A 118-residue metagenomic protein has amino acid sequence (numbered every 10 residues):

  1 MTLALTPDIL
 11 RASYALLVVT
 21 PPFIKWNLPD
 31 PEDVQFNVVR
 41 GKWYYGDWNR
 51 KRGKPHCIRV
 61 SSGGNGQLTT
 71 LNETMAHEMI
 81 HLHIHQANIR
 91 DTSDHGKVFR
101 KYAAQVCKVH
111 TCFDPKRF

Functional and structural regions predicted by a protein language model:
M1-E73, L82-F118: Active-site-proximal or metal-binding-adjacent scaffold patches in catalytic folds
E78: Walker B catalytic acidic pair
